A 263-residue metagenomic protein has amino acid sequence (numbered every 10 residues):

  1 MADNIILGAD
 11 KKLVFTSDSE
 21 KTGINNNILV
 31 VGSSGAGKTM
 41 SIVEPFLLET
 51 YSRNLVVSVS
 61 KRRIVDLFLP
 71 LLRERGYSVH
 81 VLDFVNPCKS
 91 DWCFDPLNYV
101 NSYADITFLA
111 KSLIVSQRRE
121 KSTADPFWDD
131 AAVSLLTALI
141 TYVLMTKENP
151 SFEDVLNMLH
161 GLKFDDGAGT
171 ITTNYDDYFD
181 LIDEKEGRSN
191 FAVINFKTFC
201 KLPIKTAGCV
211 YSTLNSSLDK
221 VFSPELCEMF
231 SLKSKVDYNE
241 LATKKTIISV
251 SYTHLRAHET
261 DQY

Functional and structural regions predicted by a protein language model:
D3-E259: P-loop NTPase motor domains
